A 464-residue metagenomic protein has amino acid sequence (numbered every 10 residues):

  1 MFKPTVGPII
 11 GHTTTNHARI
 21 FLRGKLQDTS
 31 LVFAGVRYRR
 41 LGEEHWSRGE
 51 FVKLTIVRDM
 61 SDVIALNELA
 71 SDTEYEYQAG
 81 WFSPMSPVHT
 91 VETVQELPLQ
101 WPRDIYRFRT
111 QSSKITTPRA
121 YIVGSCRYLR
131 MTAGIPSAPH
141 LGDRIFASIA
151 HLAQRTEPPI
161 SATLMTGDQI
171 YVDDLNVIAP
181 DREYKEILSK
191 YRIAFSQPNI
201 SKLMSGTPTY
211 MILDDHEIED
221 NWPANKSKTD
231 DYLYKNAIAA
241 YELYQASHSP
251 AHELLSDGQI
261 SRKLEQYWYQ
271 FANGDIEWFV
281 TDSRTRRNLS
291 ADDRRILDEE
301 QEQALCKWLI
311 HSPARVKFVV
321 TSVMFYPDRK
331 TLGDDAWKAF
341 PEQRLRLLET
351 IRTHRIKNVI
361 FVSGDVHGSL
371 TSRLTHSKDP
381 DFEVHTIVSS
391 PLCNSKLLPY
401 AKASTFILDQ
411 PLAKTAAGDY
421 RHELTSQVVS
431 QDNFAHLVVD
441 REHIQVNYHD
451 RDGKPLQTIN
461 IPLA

Functional and structural regions predicted by a protein language model:
M1-A464: Metal-dependent phosphoester/phosphodiester hydrolase catalytic core
